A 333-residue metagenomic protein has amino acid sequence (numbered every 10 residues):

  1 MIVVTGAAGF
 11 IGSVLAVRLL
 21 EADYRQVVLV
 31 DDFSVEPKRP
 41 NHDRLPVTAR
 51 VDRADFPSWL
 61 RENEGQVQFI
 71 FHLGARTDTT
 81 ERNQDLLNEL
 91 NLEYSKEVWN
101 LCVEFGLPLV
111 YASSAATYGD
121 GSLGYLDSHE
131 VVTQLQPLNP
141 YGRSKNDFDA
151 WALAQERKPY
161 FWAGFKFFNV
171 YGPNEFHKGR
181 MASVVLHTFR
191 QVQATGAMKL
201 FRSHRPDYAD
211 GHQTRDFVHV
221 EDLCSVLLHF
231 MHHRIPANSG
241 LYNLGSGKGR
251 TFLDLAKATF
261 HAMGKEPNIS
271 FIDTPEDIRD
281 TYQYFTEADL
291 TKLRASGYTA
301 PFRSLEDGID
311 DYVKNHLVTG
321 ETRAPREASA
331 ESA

Functional and structural regions predicted by a protein language model:
M1, Q68-F69, P108: Structural motif
I2-A22: N-terminal Rossmann NAD(P)H-binding glycine-rich loop of SDR-like oxidoreductase domains
T5, V30, I70-G74, Y111-A115 (+1 more regions): SDR active-site strand-loop-helix element
L29-D55: Glycine-rich phosphate-binding loop and adjoining beta1-alpha1-beta2 segment of Rossmann-like nucleotide-binding folds
R44, R53-L90: NAD(P)H-binding glycine-rich loop region in Rossmannoid oxidoreductase-like domains and their noncatalytic homologs
E89, E93-E97, E104, T117-G164 (+3 more regions): Catalytic helix-loop patch of NAD(P)-dependent Rossmann-fold dehydrogenases
L123-G124, A150-H229, A258-F260: NAD(P)-dependent short-chain dehydrogenase/reductase
A194-A333: C-terminal substrate-binding subdomain of Rossmann-fold SDR/epimerase-dehydratase oxidoreductases
